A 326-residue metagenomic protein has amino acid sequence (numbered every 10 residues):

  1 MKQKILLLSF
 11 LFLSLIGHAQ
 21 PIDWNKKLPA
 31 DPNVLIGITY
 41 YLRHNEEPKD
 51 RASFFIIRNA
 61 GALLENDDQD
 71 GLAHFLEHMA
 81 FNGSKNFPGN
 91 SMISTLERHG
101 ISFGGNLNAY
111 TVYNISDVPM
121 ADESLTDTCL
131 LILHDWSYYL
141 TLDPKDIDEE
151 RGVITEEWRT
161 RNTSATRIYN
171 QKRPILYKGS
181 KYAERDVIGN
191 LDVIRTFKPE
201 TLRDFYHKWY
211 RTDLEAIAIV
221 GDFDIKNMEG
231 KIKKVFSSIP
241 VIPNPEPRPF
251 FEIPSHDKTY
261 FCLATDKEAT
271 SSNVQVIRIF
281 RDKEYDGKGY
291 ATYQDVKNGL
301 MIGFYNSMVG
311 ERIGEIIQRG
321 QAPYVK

Functional and structural regions predicted by a protein language model:
F10-H18: Hydrophobic h-region of N-terminal signal peptides that target proteins for export in Gram-negative bacteria
P21, A216-N273: An aromatic/glycine/proline-enriched structural segment found at the starts of mature extracellular/organellar domains
P21-N33, Y113, E123, Q171-E215 (+2 more regions): Histidine-acidic residue clusters that define the catalytic metal-binding segment of zinc metallopeptidase domains
K27-P29, L35-G37, K49-S53, I57 (+7 more regions): Extracytoplasmic
E46, E246-R312: His/Glu-based metal-binding/catalytic segments typifying zinc-dependent metallopeptidases
E47-T95, V276, G287-V309: Active/ligand-binding-proximal structured segments within catalytic/core domains that scaffold catalytic residues
R58-I168, K181, R185, V193-T196 (+3 more regions): Active-site-adjacent, His/Asp/Glu-enriched structural segments that form or flank metal-binding and acid/base networks
A62, G100-S102, I277, N306-K326: A structural supersecondary motif
